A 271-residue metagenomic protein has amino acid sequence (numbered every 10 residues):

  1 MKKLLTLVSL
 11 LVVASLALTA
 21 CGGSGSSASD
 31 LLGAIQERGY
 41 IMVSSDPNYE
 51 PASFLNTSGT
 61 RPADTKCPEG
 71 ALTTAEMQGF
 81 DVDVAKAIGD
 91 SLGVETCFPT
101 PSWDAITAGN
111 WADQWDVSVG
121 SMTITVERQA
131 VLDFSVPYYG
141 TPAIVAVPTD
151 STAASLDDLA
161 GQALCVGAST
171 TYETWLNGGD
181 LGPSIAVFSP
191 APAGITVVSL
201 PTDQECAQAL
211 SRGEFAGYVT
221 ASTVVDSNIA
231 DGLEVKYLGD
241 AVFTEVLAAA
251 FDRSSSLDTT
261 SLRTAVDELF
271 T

Functional and structural regions predicted by a protein language model:
S15-A20: C-terminal motif of bacterial Sec signal peptides marking the signal peptidase cleavage site
G22-S24: Bacterial signal peptide processing site
A28-S121: Extracytoplasmic small-molecule ligand-binding "clamshell" domains of the periplasmic binding protein/Venus flytrap
V43-E50, D133-S155, A249-R253: Hydrophobic/proline-rich hinge and linker segments of small-molecule sensing/allosteric domains, predominantly
T60-D64, V147-L164, G179, P183-F188: Flexible hinge/capping segments at coil-to-helix
F80-D83, C97-G109, S151, P190-Q208 (+1 more regions): Short helix-initiation/N-cap motifs at beta->coil->alpha
A105, S121-V131, W175-G178, G182 (+1 more regions): A ligand-binding cleft/hinge motif common to bilobed small-molecule-binding domains
Y138-V147, D226-F270: Periplasmic-binding protein-like
